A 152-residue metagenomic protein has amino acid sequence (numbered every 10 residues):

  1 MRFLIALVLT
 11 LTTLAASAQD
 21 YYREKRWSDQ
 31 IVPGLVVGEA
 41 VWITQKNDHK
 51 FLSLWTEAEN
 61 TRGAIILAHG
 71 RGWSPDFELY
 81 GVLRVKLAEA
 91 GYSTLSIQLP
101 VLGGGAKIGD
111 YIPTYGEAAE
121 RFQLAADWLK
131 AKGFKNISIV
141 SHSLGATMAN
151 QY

Functional and structural regions predicted by a protein language model:
T13-S17: N-terminal signal peptide c-region/cleavage motif recognized by signal peptidases
Q19-A58: N-terminal cap/lid segment of alpha/beta-hydrolase-fold proteins
R62-G70: Short beta-strand element of the alpha/beta-hydrolase
G70-P75, T94: Serine-hydrolase catalytic-loop signature spanning alpha/beta hydrolases and amidase-signature enzymes
P75-L83: The serine-hydrolase catalytic nucleophile loop
R84, A88-G105: Conserved alpha/beta-hydrolase
G109-K132: Alpha/beta-hydrolase active-site loop
V140-A149: Gly/Ala-rich beta-loop-alpha elbow adjacent to hydrolase catalytic centers
